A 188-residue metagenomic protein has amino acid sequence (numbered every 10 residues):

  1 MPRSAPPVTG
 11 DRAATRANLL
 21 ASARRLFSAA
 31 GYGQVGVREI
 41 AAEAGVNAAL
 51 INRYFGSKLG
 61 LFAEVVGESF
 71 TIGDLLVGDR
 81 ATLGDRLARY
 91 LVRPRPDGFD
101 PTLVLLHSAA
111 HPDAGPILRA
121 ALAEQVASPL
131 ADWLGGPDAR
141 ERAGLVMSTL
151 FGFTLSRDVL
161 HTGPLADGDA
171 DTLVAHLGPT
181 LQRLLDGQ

Functional and structural regions predicted by a protein language model:
M1-A49, G56-G60, F70: Basic, helix-initiating cap at the start of DNA-binding domains
P6-G10, A14, G56, G78 (+3 more regions): Residues at secondary-structure transition points
L20, D85-A88, A123, A127 (+4 more regions): An amphipathic alpha-helix signature
S22-A29, V104, S108, T149 (+1 more regions): Solvent-exposed, amphipathic alpha-helical segments
F62-E64: Short, Lys/Arg-enriched C-terminal cap helix and immediately downstream tail that follows
T71-L103: Hydrophobic alpha-helical connector segments
P94-Q125: Amphipathic alpha-helical segments used for helix-helix packing
G115-A120, D132-L184, Q188: Hydrophobic/aromatic-rich alpha-helical bundle segments in the mid-to-C-terminal region
